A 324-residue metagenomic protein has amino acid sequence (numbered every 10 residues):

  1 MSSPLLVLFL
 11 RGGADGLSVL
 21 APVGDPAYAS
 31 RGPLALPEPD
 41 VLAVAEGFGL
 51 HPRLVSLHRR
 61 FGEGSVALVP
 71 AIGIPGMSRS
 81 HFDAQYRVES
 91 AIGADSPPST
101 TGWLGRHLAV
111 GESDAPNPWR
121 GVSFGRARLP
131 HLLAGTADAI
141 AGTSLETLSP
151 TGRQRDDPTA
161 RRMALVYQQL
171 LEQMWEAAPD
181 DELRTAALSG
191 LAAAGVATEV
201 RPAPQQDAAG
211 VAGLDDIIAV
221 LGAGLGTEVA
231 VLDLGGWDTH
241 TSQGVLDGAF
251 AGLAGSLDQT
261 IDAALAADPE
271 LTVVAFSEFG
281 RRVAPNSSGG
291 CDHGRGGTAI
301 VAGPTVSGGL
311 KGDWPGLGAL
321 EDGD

Functional and structural regions predicted by a protein language model:
M1-A267, A284, T298-D324: Feature for exported/extracytoplasmic and membrane-associated proteins, marking the mature portion
V273-G280: Acidic/histidine-rich, metal-coordinating catalytic segments
S287-G290: Short proline/glycine-enriched turn/loop segments at secondary-structure junctions
H293-R295: Phosphate-handling catalytic cores of nucleic-acid transaction enzymes
